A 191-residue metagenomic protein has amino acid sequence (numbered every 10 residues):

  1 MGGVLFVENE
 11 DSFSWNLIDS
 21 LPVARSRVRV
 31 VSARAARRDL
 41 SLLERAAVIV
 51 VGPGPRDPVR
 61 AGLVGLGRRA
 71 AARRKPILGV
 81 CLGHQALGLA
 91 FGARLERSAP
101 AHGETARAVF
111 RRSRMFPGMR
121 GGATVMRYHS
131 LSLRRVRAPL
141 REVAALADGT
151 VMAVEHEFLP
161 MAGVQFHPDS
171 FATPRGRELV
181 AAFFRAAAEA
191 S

Functional and structural regions predicted by a protein language model:
M1-S12, P168-S191: RNA-binding accessory domains that recognize and position tRNA/RNA substrates
G3-V80, Q85, F91, A188: Flexible gly/pro-rich beta->alpha loop and the following alpha-helix that scaffold active-site loops
D19-L21, R134-R135, T173, E189: A generic structural signal for solvent-exposed, polar alpha-helical segments
L42, G118, A182-A186: Residues that form generic nucleotide/phosphate-binding pockets
G54, P58-A61, E104, L179-F184 (+1 more regions): A broadly tuned preference for mixed-charge, low-complexity surface segments
L66-A70, L78-V80, Q85-M161, F166-P174 (+1 more regions): Pocket-forming structural segment of enzyme catalytic cores
